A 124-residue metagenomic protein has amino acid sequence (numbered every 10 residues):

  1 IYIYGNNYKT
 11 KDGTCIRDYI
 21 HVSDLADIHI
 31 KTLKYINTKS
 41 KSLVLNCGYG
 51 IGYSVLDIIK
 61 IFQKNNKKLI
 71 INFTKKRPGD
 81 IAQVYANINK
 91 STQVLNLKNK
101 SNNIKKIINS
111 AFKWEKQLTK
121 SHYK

Functional and structural regions predicted by a protein language model:
I1-K124: C-terminal substrate-binding subdomain of Rossmann-fold SDR/epimerase-dehydratase oxidoreductases
